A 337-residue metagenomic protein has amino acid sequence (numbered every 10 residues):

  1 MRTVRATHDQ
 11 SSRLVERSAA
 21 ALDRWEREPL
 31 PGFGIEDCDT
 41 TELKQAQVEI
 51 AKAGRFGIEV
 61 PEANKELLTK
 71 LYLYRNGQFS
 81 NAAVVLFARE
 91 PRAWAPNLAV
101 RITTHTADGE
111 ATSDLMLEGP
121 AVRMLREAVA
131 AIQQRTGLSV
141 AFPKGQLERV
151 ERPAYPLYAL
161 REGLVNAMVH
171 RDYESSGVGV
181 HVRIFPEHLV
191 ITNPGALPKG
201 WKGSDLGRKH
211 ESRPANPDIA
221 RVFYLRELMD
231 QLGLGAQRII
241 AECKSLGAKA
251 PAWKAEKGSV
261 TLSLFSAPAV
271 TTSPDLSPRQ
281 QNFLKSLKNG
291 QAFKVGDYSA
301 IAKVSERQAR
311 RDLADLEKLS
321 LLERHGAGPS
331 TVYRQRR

Functional and structural regions predicted by a protein language model:
M1-V178, I184-S212, G235, A248: Active-site helix-to-loop segments that bind/position phosphate- or nucleotide-bearing substrates and donors across
V85, G296-I301: A short acidic, leucine-rich amphipathic alpha-helix
R226-T271: Long, low-complexity, charged/polar intrinsically disordered regions in eukaryotic proteins
P274-F293, A300: Short amphipathic alpha-helical interface segments
S277, A327-R337: Short, cationic-aromatic polyanion-contact patches
R307: Key DNA-contact positions within bacterial/archaeal DNA-binding proteins
L313-A314: Short, hydrophobic-biased segments on the C-terminal half of alpha helices that form "recognition helices"
E317-A327: A short, conserved structural fragment
